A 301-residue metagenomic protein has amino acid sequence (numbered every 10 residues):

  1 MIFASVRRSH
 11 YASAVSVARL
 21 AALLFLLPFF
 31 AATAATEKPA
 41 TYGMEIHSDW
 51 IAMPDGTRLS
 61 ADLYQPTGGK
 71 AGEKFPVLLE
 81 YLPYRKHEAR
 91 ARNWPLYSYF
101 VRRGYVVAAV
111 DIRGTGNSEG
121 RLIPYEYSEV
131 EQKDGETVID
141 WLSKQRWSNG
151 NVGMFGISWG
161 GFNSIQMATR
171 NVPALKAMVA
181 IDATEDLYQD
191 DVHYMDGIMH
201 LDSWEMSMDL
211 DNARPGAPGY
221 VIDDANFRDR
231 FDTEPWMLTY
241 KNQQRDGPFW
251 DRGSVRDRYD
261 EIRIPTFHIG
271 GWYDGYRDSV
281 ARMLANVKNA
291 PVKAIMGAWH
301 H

Functional and structural regions predicted by a protein language model:
A18-A31: Bacterial N-terminal signal peptides
A35-E73: N-terminal cap/lid segment of alpha/beta-hydrolase-fold proteins
T67-S143: Cap/lid segment of the alpha/beta-hydrolase catalytic domain
W94, R102, Q166-E261: Accessory cap/linker subdomain of secreted extracellular hydrolases
W147-S158: Alpha/beta-hydrolase fold nucleophile elbow
I157-Q166: Glycine-rich nucleophile elbow surrounding the catalytic serine of serine-hydrolase chemistry
L238-P291: Serine-hydrolase catalytic core
K288-H301: Catalytic histidine neighborhood in serine/cysteine hydrolases with alpha/beta-hydrolase-type architecture
